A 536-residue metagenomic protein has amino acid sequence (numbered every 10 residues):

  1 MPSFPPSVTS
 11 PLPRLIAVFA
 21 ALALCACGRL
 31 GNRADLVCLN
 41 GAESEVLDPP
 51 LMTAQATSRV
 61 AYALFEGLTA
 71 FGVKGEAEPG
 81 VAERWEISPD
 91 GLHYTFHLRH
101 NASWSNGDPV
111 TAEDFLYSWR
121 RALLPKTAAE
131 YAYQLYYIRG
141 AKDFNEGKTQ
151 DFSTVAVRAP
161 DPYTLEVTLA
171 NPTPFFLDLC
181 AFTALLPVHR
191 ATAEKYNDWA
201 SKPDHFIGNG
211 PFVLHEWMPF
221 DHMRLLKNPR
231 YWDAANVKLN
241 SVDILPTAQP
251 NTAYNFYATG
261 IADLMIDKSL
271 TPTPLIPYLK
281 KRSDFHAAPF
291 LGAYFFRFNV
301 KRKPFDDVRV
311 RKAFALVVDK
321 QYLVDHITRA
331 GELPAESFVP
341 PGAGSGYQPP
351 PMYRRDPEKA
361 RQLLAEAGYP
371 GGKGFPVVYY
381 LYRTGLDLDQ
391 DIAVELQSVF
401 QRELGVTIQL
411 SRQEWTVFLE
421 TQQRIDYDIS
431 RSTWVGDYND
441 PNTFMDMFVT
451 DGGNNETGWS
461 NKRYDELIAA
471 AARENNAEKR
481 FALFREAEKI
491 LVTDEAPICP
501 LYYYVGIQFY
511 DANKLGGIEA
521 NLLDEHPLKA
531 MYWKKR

Functional and structural regions predicted by a protein language model:
A34-E45, E83, H93-F96, F115-S118 (+6 more regions): Short, well-ordered beta-strand elements
L39-D90, R120, H205-G208: N-terminal lobe/hinge region of extracytoplasmic solute-binding protein
A42-R59, V81, D108, E130 (+3 more regions): A structural "hinge/loop" feature
R84-Q134, E166, F256, P304: Aromatic- and charge-enriched surface segment that lines or borders ligand/interaction sites
A132, C180, N236, I266-P357 (+4 more regions): Local pocket/hinge segments that shape ligand/substrate recognition
A141, G147, F152-R158, P162-Y163 (+6 more regions): Gly/Pro-rich hinge or "lid" segments in bacterial periplasmic/extracellular proteins
P174, M218, V317-Q348, L388-Q397 (+1 more regions): Detector for C-terminal structural segments
I207, D243-N255, L270-P272, L410-E420: Short helix-initiation/N-cap motifs at beta->coil->alpha
